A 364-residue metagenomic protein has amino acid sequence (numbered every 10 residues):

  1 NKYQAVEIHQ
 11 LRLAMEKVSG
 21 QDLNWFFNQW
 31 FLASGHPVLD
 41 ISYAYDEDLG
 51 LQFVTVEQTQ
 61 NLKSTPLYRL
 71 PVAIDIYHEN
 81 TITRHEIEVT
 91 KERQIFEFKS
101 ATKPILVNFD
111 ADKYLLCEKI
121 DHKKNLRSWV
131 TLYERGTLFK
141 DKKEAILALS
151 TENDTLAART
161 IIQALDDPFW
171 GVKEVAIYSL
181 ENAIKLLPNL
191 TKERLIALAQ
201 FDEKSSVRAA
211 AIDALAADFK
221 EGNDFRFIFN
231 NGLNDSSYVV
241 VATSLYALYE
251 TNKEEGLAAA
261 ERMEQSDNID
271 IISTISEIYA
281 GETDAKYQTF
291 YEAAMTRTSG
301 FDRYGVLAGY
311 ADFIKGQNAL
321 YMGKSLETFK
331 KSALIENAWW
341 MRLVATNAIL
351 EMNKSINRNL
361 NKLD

Functional and structural regions predicted by a protein language model:
N1-V54: Amphipathic alpha-helical substructures
P37-L106: Long, His/Glu/Asp-enriched segments that create or flank divalent metal/ion-associated functional microenvironments
L51-Q58, L62-P66, I120, K124-S150 (+2 more regions): Ordered core of a single globular domain
A111-D121: Short acidic/polar inter-strand loop motif in beta-rich domains
L115-C117, K140-N153, Q163, K173-L186 (+8 more regions): Structural detector for internal amphipathic alpha-helices that build alpha-solenoid repeat scaffolds
D121-L132, D154-D166, K185-Q200, F219-L233 (+4 more regions): Amphipathic alpha-helical scaffolding segments comprising HEAT/armadillo-like alpha-solenoid repeats
T137-L138, P168-F169, E203-K204, S236-S237 (+3 more regions): Short inter-helical turns and helix N-cap capping residues of alpha-solenoid HEAT/ARM repeat scaffolds
